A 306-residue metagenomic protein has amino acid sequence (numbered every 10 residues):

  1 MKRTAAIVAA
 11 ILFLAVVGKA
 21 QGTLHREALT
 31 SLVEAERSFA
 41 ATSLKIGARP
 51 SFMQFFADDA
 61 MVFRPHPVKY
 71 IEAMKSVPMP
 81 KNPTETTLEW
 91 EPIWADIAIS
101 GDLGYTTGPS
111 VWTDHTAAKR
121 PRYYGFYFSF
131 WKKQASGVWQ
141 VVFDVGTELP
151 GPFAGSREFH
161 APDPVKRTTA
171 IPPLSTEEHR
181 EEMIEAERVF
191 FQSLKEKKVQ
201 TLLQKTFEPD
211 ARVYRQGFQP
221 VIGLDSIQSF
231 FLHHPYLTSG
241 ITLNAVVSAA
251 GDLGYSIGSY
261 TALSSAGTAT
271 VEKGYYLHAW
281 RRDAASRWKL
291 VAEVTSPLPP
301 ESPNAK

Functional and structural regions predicted by a protein language model:
M1-T4: Positively charged n-region of N-terminal signal peptides that target proteins for export
I7-A15: Bacterial N-terminal signal peptides
A20-R49, Q54-F55, Q140, P150-T201 (+2 more regions): Short, low-complexity N-terminal intrinsically disordered segments enriched in polar/charged residues
R26-T30, G47-D102, P121-R122, Q200-A250 (+1 more regions): A solvent-exposed, acidic/Ser-Thr-rich amphipathic alpha-helical stretch
F39, W90, L103-T107, F128-W131 (+6 more regions): Short, structured motif recognition centered on aromatic/hydrophobic residues
D58-D59, T107-D114, I257-L263: Generic short beta-strand segments
K75-P78, P92-I97, S110-W112, F126-K133 (+5 more regions): Hydrophobic/aromatic beta-strand elements that line small-molecule binding cavities or substrate pockets in beta-rich
Y123-A161, K273-P299: Short beta-strand edge/turn micro-motifs at domain boundaries
